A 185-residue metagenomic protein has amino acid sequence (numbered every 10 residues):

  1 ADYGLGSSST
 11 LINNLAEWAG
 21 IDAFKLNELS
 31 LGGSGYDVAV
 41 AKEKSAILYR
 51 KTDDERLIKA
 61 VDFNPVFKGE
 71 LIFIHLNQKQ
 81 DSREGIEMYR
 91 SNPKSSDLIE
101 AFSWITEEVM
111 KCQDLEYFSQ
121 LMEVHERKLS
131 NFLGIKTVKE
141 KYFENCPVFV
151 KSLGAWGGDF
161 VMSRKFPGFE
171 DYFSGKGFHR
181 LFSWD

Functional and structural regions predicted by a protein language model:
A1-F24: Anion-binding (especially nucleotide phosphate/pyrophosphate-binding) glycine-rich loop and adjoining beta-alpha core
I21-G32, Y36-D185: C-terminal nucleotide
